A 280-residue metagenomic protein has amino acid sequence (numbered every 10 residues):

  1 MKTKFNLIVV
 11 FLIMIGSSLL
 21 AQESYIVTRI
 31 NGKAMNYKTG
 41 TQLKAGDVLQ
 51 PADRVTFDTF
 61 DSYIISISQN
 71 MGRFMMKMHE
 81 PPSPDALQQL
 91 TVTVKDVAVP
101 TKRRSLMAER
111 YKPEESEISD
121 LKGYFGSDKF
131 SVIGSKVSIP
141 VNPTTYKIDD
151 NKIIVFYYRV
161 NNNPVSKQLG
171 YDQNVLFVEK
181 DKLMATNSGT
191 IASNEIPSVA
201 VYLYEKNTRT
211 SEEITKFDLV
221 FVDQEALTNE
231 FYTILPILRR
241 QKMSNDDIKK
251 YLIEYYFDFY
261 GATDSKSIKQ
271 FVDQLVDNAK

Functional and structural regions predicted by a protein language model:
M1-R29: Bacterial Sec-dependent N-terminal signal peptides
V10, M14, P51, I118-L121 (+2 more regions): Extended hydrophobic/Leu-rich segments
E23-V48, R54, S68-S138, N142 (+1 more regions): Flexible, surface-exposed loop/linker segments and immediately adjacent secondary-structure boundaries
N36, I65-I67, E205-N207: Short acidic, glycine-rich loop/turn motifs
P51, V55, S83-Q88, V175-D181 (+1 more regions): Short, surface-exposed linear segments at secondary-structure transitions and domain or protein termini
D53, F60-I65: N-terminal beta-strand/beta-hairpin edge segment
D120-A226: Beta-strand-enriched, solvent-exposed domains that form extended recognition/catalytic surfaces
N207-K280: Short beta-strand elements
